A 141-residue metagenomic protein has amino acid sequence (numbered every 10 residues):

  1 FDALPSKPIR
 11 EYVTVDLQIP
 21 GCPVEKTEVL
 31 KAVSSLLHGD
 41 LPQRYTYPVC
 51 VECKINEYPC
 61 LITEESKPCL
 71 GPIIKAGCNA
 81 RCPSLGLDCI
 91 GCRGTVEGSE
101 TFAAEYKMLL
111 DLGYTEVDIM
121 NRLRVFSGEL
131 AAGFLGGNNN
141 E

Functional and structural regions predicted by a protein language model:
F1-E141: Iron-sulfur (Fe-S) cluster-binding modules
